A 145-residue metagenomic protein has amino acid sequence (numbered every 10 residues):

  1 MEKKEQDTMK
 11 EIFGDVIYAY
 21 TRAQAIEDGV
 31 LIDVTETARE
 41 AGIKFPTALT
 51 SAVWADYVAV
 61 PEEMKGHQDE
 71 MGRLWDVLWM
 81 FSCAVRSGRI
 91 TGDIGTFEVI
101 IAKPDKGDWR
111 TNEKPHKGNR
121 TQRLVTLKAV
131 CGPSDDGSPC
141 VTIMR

Functional and structural regions predicted by a protein language model:
E2-I90: N-terminal "domain-start" segment
Y57-M144: Functional cores of ribonucleases/endoribonucleases
